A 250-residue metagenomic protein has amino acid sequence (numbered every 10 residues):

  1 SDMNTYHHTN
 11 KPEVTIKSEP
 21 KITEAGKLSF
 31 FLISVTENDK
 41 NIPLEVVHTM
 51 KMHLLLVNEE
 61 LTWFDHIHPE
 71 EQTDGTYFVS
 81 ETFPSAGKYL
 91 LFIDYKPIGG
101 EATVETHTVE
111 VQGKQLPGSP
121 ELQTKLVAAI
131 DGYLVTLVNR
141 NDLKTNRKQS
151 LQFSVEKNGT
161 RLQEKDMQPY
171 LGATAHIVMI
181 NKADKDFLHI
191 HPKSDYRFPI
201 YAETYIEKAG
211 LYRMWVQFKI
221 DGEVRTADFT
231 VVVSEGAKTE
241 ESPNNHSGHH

Functional and structural regions predicted by a protein language model:
S1-K21, I98-S154, K165-Q168, A173 (+3 more regions): Extracytoplasmic/periplasmic copper-protein system
K27-K40, I93, L134-T136, K148-L162: Beta-strand-rich structural segments
L28, A86-K88, K148, A209-L211: Extracellular Ig-like/FN3 beta-sandwich strand-entry sites
D39-H53, R161-A175: Short flexible loop/turn segments that cap and initiate beta-strands
W63, Q72-F78, Y196-Y201: Aromatic sugar-binding surface patches on proteins that engage polysaccharides or sugar-phosphate polymers
E71, Y77-S85, I206-E207: Residue-level recognition of secondary-structure-to-loop junctions
P84, D94-I98, Q217-D221: Beta-strand-rich extracellular modules
